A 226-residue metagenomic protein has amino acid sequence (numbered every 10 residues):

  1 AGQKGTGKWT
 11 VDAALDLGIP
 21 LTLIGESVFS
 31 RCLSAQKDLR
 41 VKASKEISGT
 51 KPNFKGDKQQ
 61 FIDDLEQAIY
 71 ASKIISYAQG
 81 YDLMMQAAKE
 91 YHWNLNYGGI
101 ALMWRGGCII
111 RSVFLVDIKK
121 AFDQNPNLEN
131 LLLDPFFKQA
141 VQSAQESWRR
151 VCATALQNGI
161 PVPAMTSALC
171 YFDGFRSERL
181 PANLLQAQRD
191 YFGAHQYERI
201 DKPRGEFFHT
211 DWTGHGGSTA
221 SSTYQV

Functional and structural regions predicted by a protein language model:
A1-V226: NAD(P)-dependent dehydrogenase/reductase Rossmann-like domain
